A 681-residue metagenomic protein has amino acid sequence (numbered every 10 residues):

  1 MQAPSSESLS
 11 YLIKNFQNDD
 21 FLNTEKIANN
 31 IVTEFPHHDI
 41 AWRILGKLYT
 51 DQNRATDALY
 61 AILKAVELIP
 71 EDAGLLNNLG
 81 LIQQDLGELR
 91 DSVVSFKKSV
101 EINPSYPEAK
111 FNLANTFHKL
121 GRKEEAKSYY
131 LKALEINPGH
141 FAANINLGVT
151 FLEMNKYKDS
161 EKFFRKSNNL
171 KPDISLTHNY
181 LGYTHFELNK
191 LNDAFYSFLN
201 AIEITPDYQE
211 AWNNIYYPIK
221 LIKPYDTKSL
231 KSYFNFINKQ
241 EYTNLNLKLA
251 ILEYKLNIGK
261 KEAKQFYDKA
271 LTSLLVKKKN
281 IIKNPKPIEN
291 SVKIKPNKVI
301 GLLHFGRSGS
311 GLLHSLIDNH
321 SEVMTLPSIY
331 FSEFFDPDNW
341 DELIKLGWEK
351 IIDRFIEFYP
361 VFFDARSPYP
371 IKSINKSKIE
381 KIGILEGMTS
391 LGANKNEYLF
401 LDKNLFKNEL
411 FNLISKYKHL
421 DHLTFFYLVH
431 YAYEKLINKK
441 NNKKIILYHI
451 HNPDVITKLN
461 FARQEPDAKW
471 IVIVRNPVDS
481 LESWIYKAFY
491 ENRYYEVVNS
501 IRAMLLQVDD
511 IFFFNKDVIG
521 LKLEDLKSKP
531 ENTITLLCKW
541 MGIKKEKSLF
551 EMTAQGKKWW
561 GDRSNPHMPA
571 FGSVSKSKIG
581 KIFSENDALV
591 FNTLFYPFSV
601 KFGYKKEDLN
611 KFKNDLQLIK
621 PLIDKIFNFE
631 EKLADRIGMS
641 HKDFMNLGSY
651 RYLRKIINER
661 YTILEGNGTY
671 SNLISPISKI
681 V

Functional and structural regions predicted by a protein language model:
I13, I40-D51, G74-D85, P107-K119 (+3 more regions): Conserved alpha-helical positions within TPR/SEL1-like repeat arrays
E34, L68, I102, I136 (+3 more regions): Structural marker of alpha-solenoid helical repeat scaffolds
I329-H449: PAPS-dependent sulfation machinery
I450, F461-I485: Conserved phosphate-donor/acceptor-positioning beta-strand/loop module used by diverse small-molecule
Y494-Y495, F550-S599: PAPS-dependent sulfotransferase catalytic core
